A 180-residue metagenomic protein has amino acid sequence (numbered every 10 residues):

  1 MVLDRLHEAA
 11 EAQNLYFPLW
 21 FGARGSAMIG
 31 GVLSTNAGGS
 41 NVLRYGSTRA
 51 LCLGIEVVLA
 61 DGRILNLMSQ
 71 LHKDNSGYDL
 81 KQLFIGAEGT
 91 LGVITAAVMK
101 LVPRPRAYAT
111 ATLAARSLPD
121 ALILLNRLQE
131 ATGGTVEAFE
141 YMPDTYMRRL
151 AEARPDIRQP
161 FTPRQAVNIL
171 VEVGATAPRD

Functional and structural regions predicted by a protein language model:
M1-D180: Noncatalytic alpha-helical scaffold of FAD-dependent oxidoreductases
